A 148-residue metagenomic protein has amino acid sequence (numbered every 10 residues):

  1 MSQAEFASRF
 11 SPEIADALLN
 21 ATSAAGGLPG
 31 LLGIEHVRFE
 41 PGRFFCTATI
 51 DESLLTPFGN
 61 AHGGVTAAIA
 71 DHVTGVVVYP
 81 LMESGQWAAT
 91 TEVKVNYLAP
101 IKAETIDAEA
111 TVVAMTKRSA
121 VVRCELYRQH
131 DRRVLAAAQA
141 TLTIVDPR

Functional and structural regions predicted by a protein language model:
M1-P12, A99-A103, D107, V113-R148: HotDog/MaoC-like acyl-thioester-processing domains
M1-T47: Non-catalytic linker/capping segments at the edges of enzyme domains
G30-L32, G42-F44, W87-V93, E104 (+3 more regions): A generic structural signal for short beta-strands and their flanking turns/coil linkers
A48-I50, Y97, I144: Hydrophobic residues in beta-strands and at strand termini
T49-G75: Hot-dog-fold acyl-thioester-processing enzymes
F58, V76-D107, V112-V113: Hydrophobic beta-strand-centered segment that forms part of the acyl-chain substrate-binding groove
